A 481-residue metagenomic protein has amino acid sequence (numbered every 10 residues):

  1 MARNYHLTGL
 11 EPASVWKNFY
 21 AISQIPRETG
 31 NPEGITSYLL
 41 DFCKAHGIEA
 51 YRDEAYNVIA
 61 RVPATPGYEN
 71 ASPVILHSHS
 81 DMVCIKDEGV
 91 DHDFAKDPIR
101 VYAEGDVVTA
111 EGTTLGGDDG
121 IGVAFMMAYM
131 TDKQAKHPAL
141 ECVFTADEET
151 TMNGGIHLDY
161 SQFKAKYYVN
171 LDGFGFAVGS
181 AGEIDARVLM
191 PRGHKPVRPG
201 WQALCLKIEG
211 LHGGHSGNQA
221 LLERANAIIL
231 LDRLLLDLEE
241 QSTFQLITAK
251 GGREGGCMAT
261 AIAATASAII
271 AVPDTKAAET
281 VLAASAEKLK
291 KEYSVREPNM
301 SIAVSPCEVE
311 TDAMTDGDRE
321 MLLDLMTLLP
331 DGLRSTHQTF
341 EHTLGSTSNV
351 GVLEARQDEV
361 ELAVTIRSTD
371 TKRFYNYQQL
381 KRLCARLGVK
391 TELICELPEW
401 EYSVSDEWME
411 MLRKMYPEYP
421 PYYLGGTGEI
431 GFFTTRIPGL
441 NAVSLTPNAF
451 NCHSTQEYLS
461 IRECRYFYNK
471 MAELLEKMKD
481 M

Functional and structural regions predicted by a protein language model:
A2-D106: Acidic/His- and Gly-rich active-site-bordering loop/insert found across diverse amide/peptide-bond hydrolases
L7-V15, Q338-E341, G345-E361, T365 (+1 more regions): Zn-dependent metallopeptidase/amidohydrolase metal-coordination segment
Y20-Q24, G255, A268-I269, S301-A313 (+3 more regions): A short beta-alpha structural unit
Y68-K166, A203, D316-R319, D331-H337 (+3 more regions): Active-site metal-coordination/substrate-binding segment of hydrolases, especially metallo-dependent peptidases
H137-A227, L235, E239: Fold-level recognition of mixed alpha/beta catalytic cores in primary-metabolism enzymes, strongest
Q219, I228-T248, I394-L440: Active-site-adjacent substrate-binding region of metalloamidase/peptidase-like peptide-processing proteins
L221, A227, A259-G332, T336: A conserved active-site cap/scaffold subdomain adjacent to cofactor or substrate pockets
R224-Q241, D274-A278, E320-T327, R334-Q338 (+4 more regions): His/Asp/Glu-rich mid-to-C-terminal helical/loop segments that flank catalytic regions of hydrolases
